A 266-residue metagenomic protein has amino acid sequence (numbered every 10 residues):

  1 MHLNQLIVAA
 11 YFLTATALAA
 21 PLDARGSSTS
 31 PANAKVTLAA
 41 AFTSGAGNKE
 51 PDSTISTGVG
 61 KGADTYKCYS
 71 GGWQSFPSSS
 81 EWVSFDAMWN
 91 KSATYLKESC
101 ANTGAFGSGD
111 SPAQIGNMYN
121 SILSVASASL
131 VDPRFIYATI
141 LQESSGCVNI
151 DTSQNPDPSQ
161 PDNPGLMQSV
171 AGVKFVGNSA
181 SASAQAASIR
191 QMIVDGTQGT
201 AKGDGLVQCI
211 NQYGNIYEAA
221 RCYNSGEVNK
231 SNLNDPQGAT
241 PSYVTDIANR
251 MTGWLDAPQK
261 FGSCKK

Functional and structural regions predicted by a protein language model:
M1-Y11: Classical eukaryotic N-terminal signal peptides for Sec-dependent ER targeting/secretion, especially the positively
H2-N4, T16-L96, D110-A113, V170-K266: Non-catalytic cell-wall polysaccharide-engagement segments
P21, S144-Q160, S231-P236: Short amphipathic alpha-helical segments at helix boundaries and their inter-helical linkers
Y95-G107: Acidic/histidine-rich, surface-exposed loop or edge segments in extracytoplasmic proteins
C100, M118, A128-D132, S159-D162 (+1 more regions): Extracellular/periplasmic catalytic domains that process cell-envelope and extracellular macromolecules
A105-Q114, I122-A126: Asp/Glu-centered strand-loop micro-motifs enriched in Gly/Pro and often flanked by an aromatic residue
N117, S121-D151, S169, G196 (+2 more regions): Short, functionally critical alpha-helical segments immediately adjacent to catalytic or ligand/cofactor-binding
D151-V176: Short, surface-exposed glycine/acidic/tryptophan-bearing loops
